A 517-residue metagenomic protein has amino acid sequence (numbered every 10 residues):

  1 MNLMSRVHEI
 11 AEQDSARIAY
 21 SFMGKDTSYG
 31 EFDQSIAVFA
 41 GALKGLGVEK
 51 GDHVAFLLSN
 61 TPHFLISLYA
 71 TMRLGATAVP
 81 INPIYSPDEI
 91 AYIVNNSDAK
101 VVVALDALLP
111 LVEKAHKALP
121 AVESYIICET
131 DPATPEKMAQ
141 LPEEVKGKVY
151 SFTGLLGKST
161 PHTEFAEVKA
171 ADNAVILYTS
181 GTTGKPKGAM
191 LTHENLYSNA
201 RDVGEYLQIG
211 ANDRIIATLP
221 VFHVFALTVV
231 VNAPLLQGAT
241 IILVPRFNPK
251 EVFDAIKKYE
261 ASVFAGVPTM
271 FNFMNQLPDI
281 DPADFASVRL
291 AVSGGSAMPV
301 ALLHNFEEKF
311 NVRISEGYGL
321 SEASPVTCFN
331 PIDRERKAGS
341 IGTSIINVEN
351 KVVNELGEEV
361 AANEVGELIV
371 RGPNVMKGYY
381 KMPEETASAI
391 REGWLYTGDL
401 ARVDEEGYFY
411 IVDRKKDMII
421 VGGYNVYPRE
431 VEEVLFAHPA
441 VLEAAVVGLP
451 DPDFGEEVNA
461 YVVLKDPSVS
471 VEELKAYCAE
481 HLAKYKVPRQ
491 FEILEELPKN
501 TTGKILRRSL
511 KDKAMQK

Functional and structural regions predicted by a protein language model:
A16, I126-I127, K146-Y150, L156-Y178 (+2 more regions): Conserved pre-ATP/AMP-binding loop-to-beta segment of ANL
A16-T61, L65-Y69, S86-A91, S151-G154 (+1 more regions): Conserved AMP-binding/adenylate-forming core of the ANL superfamily
S28-G30, A174-S198: Conserved AMP-binding A3 loop
G45-L46, R73-G154, L464-P467, E492: Structural core segment of the AMP-binding/adenylate-forming
Y85, A91, V102-A104, F264 (+6 more regions): AMP-binding/adenylate-forming catalytic core of the ANL superfamily
Y197-R214, V221-V263, F273-L277: Conserved AMP-binding/adenylation subdomain of ANL enzymes
A261-G266, N275-R336, E349: Gly/Ser/Thr-rich phosphate-binding loop
T343-N347, E358-A389, Y424-V426: Conserved ATP/PPi-binding loop(s) of AMP-dependent carboxylate-activating enzymes
